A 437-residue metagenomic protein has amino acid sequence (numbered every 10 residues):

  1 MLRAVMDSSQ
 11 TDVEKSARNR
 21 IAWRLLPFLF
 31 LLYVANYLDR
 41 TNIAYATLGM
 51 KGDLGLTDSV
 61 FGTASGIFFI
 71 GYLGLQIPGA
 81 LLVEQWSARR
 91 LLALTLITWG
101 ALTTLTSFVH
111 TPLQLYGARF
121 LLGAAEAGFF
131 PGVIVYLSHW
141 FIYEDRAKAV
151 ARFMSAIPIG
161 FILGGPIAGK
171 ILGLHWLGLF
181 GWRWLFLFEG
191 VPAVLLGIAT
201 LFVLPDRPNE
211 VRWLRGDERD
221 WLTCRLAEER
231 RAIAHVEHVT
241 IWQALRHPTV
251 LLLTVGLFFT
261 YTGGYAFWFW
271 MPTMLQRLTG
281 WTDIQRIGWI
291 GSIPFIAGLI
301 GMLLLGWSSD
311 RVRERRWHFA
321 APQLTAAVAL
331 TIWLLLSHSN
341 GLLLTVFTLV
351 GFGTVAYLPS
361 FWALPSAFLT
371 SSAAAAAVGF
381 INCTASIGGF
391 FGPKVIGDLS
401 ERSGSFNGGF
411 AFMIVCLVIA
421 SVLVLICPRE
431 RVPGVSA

Functional and structural regions predicted by a protein language model:
I43-A44, W242-L303, L358, W362 (+1 more regions): Extracytoplasmic gate region of multi-pass secondary transporters
G55, S87, F108-Q114, A125 (+3 more regions): Helix-breaking motifs and short loop linkers at transmembrane-helix boundaries and internal kinks in secondary membrane
G74-L113: Conserved MFS/SLC helix-loop-helix module at the cytosolic interface between two early adjacent transmembrane helices
L75-S87, G301-E314, S400-E401: Helix-to-loop junctions at the C-terminal end of transmembrane segments in multipass secondary transporters
E84-L96, D310-Q323: Cytoplasmic membrane-interface "Motif A"-like loop-to-helix N-cap segments of 12-TM Major Facilitator Superfamily
A118-S155: Cytoplasmic helix-loop-helix junction between adjacent transmembrane helices in 12-TM secondary transporters
V150-G169, P192-A193, N382-G392: Glycine-rich segments within core transmembrane alpha-helices of 12-TM secondary carriers
R315-L364: C-terminal transmembrane helical hairpin of 12-TM major facilitator-type secondary transporters
